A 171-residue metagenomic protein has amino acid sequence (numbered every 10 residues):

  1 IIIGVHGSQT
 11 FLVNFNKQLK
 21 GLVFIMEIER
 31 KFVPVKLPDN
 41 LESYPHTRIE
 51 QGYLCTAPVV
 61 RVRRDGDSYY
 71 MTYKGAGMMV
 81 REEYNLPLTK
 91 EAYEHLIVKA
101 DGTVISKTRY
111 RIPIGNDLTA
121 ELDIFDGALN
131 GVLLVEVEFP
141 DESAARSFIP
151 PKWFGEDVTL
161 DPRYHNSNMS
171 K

Functional and structural regions predicted by a protein language model:
I1-I2, F24: Generic short N-terminal amphipathic or hydrophobic helices
I2-G4, N16: Residues marking helix boundaries in flexible regions
T10-I25: Short, Lys/Arg-enriched N-terminal segments with co-localized hydrophobic residues within the first ~10-30 amino acids
F24-K171: Phosphate-end processing signature that detects enzymes handling 5′-triphosphorylated RNA and polyphosphate
